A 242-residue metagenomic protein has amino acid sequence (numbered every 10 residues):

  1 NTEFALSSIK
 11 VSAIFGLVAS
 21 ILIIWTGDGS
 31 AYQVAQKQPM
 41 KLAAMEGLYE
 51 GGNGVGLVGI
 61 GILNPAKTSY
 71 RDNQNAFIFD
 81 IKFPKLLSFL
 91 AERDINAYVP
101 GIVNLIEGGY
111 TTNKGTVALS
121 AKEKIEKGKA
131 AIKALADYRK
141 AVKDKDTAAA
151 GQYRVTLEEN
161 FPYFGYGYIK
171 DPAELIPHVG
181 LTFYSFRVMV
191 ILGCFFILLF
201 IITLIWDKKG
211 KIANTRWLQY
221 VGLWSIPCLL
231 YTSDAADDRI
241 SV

Functional and structural regions predicted by a protein language model:
T2-I14, I212-V221: Membrane-interfacial entry segments at the cytosolic side of transmembrane helices
G16-I23, L223-S233: Hydrophobic alpha-helical membrane-insertion segments
G16-K127, K133: Aromatic-rich transmembrane-lumenal/periplasmic boundary elements in polytopic membrane proteins
I21-G29, I202-K209, A235: Structural signature of transmembrane alpha-helix termini at the membrane-water interface
A130, A134-L135, Y163-E174, R216-L229: Hydrophobic alpha-helical transmembrane segments
D144-Y166: Extended, hydrophilic extramembrane loops/domains of integral membrane proteins
P177-Y231: C-terminal substrate/ligand-recognition segments
D234-S241: Single conserved hydrophobic/aromatic residue that forms the stacking wall/gate of nucleotide- or nucleobase-binding
